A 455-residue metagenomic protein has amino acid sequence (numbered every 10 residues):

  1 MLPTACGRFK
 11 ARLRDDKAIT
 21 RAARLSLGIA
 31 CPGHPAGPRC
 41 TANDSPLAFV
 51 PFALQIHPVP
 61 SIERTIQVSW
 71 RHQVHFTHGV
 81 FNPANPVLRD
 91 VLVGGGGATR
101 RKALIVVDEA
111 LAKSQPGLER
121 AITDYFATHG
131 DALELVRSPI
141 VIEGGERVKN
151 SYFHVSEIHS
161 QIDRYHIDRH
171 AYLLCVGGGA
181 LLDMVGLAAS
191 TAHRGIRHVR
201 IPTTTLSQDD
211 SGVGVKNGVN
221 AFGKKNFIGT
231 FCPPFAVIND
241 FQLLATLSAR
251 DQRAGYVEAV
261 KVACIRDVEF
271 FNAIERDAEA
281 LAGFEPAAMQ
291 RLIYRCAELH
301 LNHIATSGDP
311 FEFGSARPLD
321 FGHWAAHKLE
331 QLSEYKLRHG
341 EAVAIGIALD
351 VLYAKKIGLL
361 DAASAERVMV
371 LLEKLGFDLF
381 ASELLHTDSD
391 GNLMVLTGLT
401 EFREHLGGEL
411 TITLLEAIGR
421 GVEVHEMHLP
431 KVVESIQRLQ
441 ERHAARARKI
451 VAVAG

Functional and structural regions predicted by a protein language model:
F9, F49-F52: Aromatic (phenylalanine/tyrosine) cluster motif
D15-D16, H34, D44: Intrinsic-disorder-associated, low-complexity terminal segments enriched in Asp/Asn/His/Tyr and depleted of Lys/Arg
L54-A171: ATP/NTP phosphate-donor binding region
P60, Q67-S69, V257-A259, L359-G455: C-terminal charged capping/lid subdomain of soluble metabolic enzymes
H75, N82, G186-A280: A glycine/threonine-rich phosphate-anchoring loop and its flanking beta-alpha core in nucleotide/phosphate-binding
I167-V199: Active-site and donor-binding regions of nucleotide-sugar-utilizing enzymes
R276-L393: Active-site segments that bind and position negatively charged phosphate/pyrophosphate groups
